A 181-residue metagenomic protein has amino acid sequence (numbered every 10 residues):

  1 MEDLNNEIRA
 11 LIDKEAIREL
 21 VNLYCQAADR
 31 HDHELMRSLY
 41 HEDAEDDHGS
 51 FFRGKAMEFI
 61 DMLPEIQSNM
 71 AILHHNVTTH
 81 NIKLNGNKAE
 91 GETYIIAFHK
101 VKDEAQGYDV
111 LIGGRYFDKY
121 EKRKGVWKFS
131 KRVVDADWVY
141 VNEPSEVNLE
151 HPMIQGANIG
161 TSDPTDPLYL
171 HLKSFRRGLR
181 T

Functional and structural regions predicted by a protein language model:
M1-R30, E34, S38, E42: Short, low-complexity N-terminal intrinsically disordered segments enriched in polar/charged residues
I12-R18, N87, H99, L111 (+1 more regions): Binding-site signature for planar aromatic cofactors or substrates
H33-H99: A solvent-exposed, acidic/Ser-Thr-rich amphipathic alpha-helical stretch
H75-V77, L111-Y116: Short, surface-exposed coil-to-beta transition loops
E90-E92, G113-E146, P152: Short beta-strand edge/turn micro-motifs at domain boundaries
F98-Y108, Y140: Short, cysteine-centered beta-strand-loop-beta hairpins and adjacent loop/turn segments enriched in charged/polar
N142-T181: Acidic/histidine-enriched, glycine/proline-rich intrinsically disordered or flexible terminal extensions
